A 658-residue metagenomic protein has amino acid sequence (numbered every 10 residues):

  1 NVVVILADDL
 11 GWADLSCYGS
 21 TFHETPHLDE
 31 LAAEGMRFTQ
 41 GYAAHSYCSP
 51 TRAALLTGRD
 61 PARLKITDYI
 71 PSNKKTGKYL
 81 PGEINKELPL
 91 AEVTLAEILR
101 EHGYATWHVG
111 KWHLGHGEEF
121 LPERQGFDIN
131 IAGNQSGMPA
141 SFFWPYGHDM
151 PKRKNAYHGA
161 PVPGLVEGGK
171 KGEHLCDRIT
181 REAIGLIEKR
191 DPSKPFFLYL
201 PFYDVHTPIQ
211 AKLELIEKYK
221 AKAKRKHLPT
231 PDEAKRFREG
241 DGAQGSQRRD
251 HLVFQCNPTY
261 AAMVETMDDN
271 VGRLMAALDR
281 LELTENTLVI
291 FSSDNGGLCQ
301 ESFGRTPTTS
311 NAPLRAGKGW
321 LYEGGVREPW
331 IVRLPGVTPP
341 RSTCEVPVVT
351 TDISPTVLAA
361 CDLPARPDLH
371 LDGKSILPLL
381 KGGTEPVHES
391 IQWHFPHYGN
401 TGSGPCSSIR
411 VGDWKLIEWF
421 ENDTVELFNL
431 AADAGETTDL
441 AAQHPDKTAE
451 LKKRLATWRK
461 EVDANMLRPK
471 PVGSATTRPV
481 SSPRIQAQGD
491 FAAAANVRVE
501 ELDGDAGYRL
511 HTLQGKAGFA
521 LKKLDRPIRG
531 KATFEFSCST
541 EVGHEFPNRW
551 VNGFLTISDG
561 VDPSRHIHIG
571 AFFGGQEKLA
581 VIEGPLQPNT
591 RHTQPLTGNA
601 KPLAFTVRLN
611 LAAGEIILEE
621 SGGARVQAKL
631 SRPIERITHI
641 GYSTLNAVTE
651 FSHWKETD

Functional and structural regions predicted by a protein language model:
A7-F22, E30, T39, T67-Y69 (+8 more regions): Active-site-proximal cap/lid insertion segments
W12-W107, Q125, I129, Q135 (+3 more regions): Active-site segment of extracytoplasmic enzymes that catalyze sulfate/phosphate-ester chemistry
A475-G504: Extracellular carbohydrate-recognition regions
A495-F519: Short carbohydrate-recognition loop motifs
T512-L579: Secretory/extracellular carbohydrate-interaction modules and structurally similar beta-sandwich "look-alikes"
F536, G598-A628: Carbohydrate-binding surfaces in secreted/extracellular proteins
I582-T606: Short, aromatic/His-centered strand-loop micro-motif at the edge of beta-sheets
Q627-E650: Flexible glycan-contacting loops in extracellular carbohydrate-active proteins
